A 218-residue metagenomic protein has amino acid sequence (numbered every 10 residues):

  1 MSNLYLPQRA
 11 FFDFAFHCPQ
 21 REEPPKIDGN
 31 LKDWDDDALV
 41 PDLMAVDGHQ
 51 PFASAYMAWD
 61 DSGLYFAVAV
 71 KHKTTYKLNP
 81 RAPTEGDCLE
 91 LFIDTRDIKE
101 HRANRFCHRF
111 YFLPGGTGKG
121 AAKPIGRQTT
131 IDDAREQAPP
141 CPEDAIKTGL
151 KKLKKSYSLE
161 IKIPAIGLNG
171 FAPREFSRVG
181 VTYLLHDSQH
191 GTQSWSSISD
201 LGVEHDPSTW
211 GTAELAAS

Functional and structural regions predicted by a protein language model:
M1-S218: Structural preference for beta-rich elements and adjacent junctions enriched in aromatics
